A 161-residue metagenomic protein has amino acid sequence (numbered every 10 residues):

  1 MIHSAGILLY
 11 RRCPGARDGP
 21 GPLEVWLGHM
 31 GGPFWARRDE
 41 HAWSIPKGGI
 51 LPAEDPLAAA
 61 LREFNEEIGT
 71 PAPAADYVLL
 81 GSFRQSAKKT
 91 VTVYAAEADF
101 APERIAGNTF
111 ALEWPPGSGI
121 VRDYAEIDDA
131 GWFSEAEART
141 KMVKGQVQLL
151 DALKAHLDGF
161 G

Functional and structural regions predicted by a protein language model:
M1-I45, Y94: N-terminal strand-loop-strand
C13-G15, G32-W35, L51, A87-K88 (+1 more regions): Short, charged/polar surface micro-motifs in flexible loops or helix N-caps
R37, A53, K141: Residues that scaffold the ATP/ADP-binding catalytic core of kinase and kinase-like folds
S44, S86-K88, R122-E126: Short glycine-enriched loop/turn motifs at secondary-structure junctions
S44-L80, Y94, S134: The catalytic Nudix box helix
S82-G119, G131, L153: Active-site-adjacent beta-strand/loop module that shapes the phosphate/pyrophosphate-binding cleft
A106-Q148: NUDIX/MutT-family hydrolases
Q146-G161: C-terminal/domain-terminus segments
